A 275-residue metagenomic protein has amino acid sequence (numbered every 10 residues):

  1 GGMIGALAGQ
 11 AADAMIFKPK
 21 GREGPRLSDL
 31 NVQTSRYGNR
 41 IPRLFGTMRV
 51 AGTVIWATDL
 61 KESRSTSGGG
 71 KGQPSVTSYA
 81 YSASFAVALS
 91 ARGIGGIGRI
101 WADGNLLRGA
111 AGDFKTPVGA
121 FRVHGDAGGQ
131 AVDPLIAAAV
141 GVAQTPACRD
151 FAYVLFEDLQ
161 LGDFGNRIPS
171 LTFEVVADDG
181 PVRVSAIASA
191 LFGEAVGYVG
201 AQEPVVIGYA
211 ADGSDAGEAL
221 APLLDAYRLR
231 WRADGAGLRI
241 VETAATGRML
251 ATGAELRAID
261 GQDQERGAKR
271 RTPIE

Functional and structural regions predicted by a protein language model:
M3-R228, A233-A236, G247-M249, K269-P273: Polar, S/T/G-rich
L238-E242: Minor-groove-contacting beta-hairpin "wing" of winged helix-turn-helix DNA-binding domains
A245-I259: Short, charged/polar, Gly/Pro-enriched secondary-structure boundary elements
A258-E275: Polar, glycine-rich mid-to-C-terminal structural blocks that act as macromolecule-binding/assembly scaffolds
